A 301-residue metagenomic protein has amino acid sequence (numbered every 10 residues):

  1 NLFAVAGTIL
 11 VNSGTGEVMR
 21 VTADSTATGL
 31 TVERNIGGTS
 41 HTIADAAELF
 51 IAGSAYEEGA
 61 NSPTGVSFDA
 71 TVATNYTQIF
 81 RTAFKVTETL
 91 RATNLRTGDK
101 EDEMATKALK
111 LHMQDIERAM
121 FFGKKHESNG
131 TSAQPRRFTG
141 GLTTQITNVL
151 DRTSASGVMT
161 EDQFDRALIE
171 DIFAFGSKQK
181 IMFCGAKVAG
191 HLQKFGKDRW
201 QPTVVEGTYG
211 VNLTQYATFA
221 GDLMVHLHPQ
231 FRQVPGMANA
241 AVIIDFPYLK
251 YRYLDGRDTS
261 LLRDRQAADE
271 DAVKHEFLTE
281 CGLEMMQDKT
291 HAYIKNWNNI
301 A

Functional and structural regions predicted by a protein language model:
N1-V5, G14-T218, D222, H228-A301: Flexible, glycine/threonine- and acidic-rich loop/arm segments that mediate assembly and lattice contacts in viral
